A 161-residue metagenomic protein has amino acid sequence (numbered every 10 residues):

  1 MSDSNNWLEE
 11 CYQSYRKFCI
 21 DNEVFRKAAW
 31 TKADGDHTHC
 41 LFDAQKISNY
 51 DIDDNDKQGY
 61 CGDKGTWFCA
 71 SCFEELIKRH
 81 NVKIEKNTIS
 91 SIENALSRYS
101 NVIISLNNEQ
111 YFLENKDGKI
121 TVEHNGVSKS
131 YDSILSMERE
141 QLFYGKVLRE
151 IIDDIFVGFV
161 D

Functional and structural regions predicted by a protein language model:
S2-A29, I84-I103: Negatively charged, low-complexity tracts enriched in Asp/Glu with abundant Ser/Thr
E23-H39, Y60-G62: Short, flexible, mixed-charge glycine/proline-rich loop motifs that serve as phosphate/nucleic-acid-contacting
C40-D43, C69: Short cysteine-rich clusters marking metal-coordination/redox-active sites
N49-I52, K78: Short, non-ligating residues that shape and space the ligands of small metal-coordination modules and catalytic
D54-W67: Short linker/helix segments within small regulatory modules
D63-G65, N107-E109, N125: Short strand-coil-strand connectors
K64-K83: Short metal-binding segments enriched for Cys and/or His
I134-D161: Acidic, low-complexity intrinsically disordered segments
